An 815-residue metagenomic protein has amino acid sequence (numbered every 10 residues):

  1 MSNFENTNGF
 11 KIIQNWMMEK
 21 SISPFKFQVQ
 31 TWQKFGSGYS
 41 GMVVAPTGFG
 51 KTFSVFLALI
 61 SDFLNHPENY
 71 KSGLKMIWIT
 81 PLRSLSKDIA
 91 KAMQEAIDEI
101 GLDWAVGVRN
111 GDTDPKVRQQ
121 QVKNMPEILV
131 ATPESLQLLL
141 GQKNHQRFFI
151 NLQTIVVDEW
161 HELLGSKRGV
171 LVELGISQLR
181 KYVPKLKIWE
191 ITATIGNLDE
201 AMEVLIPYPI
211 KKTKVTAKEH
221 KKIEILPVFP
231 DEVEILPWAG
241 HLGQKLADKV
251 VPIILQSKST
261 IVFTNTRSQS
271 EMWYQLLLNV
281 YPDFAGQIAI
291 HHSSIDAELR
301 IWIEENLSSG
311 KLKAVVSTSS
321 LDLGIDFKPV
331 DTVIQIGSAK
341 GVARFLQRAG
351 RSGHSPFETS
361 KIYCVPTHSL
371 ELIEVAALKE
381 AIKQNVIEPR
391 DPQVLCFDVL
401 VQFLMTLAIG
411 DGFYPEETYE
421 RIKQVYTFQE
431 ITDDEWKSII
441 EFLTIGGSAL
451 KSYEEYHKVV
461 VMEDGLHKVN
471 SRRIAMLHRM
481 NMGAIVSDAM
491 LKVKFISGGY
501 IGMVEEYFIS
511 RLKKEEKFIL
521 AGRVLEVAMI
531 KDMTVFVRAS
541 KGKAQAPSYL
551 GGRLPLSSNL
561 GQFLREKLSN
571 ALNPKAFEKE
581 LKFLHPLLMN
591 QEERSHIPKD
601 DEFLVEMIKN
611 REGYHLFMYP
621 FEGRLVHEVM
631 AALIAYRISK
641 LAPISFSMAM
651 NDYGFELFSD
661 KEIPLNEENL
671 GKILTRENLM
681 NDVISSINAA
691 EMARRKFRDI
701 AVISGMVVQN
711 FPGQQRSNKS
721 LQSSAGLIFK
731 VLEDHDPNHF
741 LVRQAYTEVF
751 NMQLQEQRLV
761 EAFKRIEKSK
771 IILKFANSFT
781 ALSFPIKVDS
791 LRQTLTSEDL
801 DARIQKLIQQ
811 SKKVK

Functional and structural regions predicted by a protein language model:
S2-N6, K11-M18, S23-Q30, G36-F49 (+2 more regions): Helicase motor core with emphasis on the C-terminal RecA-like subdomain
Y419-I422, Y426-M490, V504-E505, S548 (+1 more regions): Extended, highly charged accessory segments
V460, K492-F495, R538: Short, acidic/hydrophobic/Gly-rich beta-strand patch recurrent on exposed beta strands that often constitutes part
I485-S487, L512, I519: Short, well-ordered loop/turn sites that connect or cap secondary structure elements
G498-K517: A conserved acidic, glycine/proline-rich C-terminal tail/linker
R523-I530: Short beta-strand-centered aromatic/proline hotspots
K531-S548: Short, solvent-exposed secondary-structure boundary/capping segments
